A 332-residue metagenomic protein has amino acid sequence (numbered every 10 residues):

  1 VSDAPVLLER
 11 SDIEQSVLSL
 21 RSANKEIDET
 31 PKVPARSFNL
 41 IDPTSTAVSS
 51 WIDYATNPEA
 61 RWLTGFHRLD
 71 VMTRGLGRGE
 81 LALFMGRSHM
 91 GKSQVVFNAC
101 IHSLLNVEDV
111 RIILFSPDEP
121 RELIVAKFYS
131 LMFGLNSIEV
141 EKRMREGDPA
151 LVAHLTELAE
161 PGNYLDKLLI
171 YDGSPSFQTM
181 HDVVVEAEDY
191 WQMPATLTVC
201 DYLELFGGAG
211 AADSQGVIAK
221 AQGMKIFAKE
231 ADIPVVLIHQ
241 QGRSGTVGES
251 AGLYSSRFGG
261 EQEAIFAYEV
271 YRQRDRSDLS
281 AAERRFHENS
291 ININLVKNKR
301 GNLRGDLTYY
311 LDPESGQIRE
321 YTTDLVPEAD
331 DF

Functional and structural regions predicted by a protein language model:
V1-D42: Interdomain "pre-motor" coupling segment immediately N-terminal to P-loop NTPase/helicase cores
E9-D12, S16-S19, G65, P120-I124 (+7 more regions): Helical mechanochemical/support elements of P-loop NTPase systems and associated helical scaffolds
K32-L135, E261, T308: The Walker A/P-loop phosphate-binding site
V71, N106-P194, D306-T308: Cytosolic-facing regulatory segments adjacent to core modules
R111, D232-P234: Proline-centered loop/turn at the N-terminus of a beta-strand
G134, I138, G162-N163, Q178-H181 (+3 more regions): C-terminal regions of RecA-like/P-loop NTPase motor modules
L165-E230: Phosphate-binding/switch loop-helix module in NTP-utilizing enzymes
V199, P234-Q240: Structural recognition of the conserved hydrophobic beta-strand(s) that form the central parallel beta-sheet of P-loop
